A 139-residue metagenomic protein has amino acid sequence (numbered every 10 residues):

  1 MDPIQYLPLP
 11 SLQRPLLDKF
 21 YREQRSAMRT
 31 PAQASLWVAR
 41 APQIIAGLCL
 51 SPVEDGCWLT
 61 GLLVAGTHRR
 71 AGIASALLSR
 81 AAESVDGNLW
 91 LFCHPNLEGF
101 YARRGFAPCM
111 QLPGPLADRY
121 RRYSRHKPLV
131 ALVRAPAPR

Functional and structural regions predicted by a protein language model:
M1-P31, L36-V38, L112, K127-R139: Short amphipathic alpha-helix that is part of the acyltransferase structural core
V38, Q43-P52, G56-L63: Conserved beta-strand in the GNAT
A46-C49, S75-R80, F100-R103: Hydrophobic, well-ordered beta-alpha structural blocks that scaffold small-molecule cofactor pockets
T60-G61, T67-R69, R103: Acidic/histidine-enriched, beta-strand-rich ligand/metal-binding domains
V64, R70-E83: Conserved acetyl-CoA-binding loop-helix of GNAT-fold acetyltransferases
A71-S75, R119-V130: Accessory recognition modules or surfaces
E83-N96: Conserved GNAT acetyl-CoA-binding A-motif
P95-R122: Conserved active-site alpha-helix within GNAT-family acetyltransferase domains
